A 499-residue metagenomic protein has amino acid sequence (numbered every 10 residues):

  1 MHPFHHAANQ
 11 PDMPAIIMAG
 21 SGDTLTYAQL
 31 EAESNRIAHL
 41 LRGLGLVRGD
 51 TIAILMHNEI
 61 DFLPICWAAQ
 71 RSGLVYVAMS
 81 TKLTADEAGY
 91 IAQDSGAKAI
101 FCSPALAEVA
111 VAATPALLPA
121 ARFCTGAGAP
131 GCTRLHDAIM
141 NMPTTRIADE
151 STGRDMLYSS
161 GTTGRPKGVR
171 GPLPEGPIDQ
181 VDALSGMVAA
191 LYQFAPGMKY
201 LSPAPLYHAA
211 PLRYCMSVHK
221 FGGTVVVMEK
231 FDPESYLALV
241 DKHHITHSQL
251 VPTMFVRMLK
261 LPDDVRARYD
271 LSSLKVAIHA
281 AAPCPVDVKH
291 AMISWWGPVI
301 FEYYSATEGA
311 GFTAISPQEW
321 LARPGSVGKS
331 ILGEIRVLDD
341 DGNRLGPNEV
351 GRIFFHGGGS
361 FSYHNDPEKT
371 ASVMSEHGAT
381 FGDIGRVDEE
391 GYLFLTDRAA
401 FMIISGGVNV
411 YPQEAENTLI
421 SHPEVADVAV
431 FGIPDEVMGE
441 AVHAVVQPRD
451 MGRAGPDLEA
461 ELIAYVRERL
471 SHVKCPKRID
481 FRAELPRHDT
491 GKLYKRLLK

Functional and structural regions predicted by a protein language model:
M1-I16, A32, R154: A short N-terminal helical cap/helix-turn-helix that marks the beginning of AMP-binding/adenylate-forming
A15-E59, L63-W67, T84-G89: Conserved AMP-binding/adenylate-forming core of the ANL superfamily
T24-A28, R154-D182: Conserved AMP-binding A3 loop
G43-L44, W67, R71-P143, A148-D149: Structural core segment of the AMP-binding/adenylate-forming
T51, H57-A85, Q93-A99, M198-K199 (+2 more regions): A short helix-loop-beta submotif of the ANL/AMP-binding
F62, L83, G89, I100-C102 (+10 more regions): AMP-binding/adenylate-forming catalytic core of the ANL superfamily
D155-G161, K220, I245-L250, L261-R323 (+2 more regions): Gly/Ser/Thr-rich phosphate-binding loop
P177-K199, P203, Y207-T246, L261: Conserved AMP-binding/adenylation subdomain of ANL enzymes
